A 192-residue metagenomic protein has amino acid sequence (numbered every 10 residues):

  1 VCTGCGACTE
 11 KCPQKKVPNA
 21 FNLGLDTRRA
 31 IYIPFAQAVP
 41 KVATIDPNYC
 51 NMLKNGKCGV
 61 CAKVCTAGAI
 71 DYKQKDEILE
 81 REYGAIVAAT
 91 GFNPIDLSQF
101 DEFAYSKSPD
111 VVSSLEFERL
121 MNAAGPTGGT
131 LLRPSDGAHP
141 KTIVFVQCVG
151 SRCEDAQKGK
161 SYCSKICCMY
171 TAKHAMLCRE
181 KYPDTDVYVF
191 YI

Functional and structural regions predicted by a protein language model:
T3-A36, N51-R81: Iron-sulfur cluster-binding cysteine motifs and their immediate structural context in ferredoxin-like electron-transfer
C5, I78-E82, P134-H139, Y182: Solvent-exposed alpha-helices and their adjacent loops that cap or buttress functional pockets in soluble metabolic
E10-K11, A69, A85-I86, D110 (+2 more regions): Structural motif
Q14-P18, D71, Y83-A85, A89-L97 (+2 more regions): Glycine-/small-residue-rich beta->alpha transition segments that form the dinucleotide
A20, K181-T185: Secondary-structure transition/capping motifs at alpha-helix termini and the adjoining loop/turn into the next element
D26-N51, I95-E180: Glycine-rich dinucleotide-binding loop and its adjacent helix/turn
Q74, Q147, Y191: Active-site proximal loops enriched in glycine and acidic residues that flank catalytic Cys/His/Asp and coordinate
D186-I192: Short internal beta-strands
